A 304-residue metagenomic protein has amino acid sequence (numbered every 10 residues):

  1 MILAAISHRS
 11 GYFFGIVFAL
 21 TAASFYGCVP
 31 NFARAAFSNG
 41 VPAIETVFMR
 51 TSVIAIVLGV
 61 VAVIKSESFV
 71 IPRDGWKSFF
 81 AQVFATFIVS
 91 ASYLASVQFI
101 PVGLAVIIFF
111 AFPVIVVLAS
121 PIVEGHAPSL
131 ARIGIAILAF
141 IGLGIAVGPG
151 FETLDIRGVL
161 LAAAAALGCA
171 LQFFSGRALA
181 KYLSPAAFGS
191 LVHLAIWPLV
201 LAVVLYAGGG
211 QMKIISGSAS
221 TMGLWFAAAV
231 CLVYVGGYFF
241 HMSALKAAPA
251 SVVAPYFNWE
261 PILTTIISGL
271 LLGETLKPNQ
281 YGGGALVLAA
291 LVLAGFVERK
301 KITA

Functional and structural regions predicted by a protein language model:
M1-M49, S92, F151-K181, A304: Glycine-/small-residue-enriched transmembrane alpha-helix faces in small-molecule transporters and effluxers
F13-F18, I44-I64, R132-I141, R157-L161 (+3 more regions): Hydrophobic alpha-helical transmembrane segments of multi-pass integral membrane proteins, especially transporters
F25-P30, V61-A105, F109, I145 (+1 more regions): Specific transmembrane alpha-helical segments of multi-pass solute transporters/efflux pumps, especially DMT/EamA
G27, G59, V83, F87-A91 (+7 more regions): Hydrophobic/small/kink-forming positions within alpha-helical transmembrane segments of polytopic membrane proteins
N31-A43, A146-R157, Y206-W225, G269 (+1 more regions): Membrane-interface helix termini and inter-helical loops of multi-pass transporters
A36, T46, R50, S96 (+7 more regions): Hydrophobic/aromatic residues within transmembrane alpha-helices of multi-pass small-molecule transporters
M49, S90, A105-A111, G176-P198 (+1 more regions): Helix-helix packing/entry segments at the starts of transmembrane helices
L58, P128-G148, I267, N279-E298: Hydrophobic transmembrane alpha-helices of multi-pass small-molecule transport proteins
